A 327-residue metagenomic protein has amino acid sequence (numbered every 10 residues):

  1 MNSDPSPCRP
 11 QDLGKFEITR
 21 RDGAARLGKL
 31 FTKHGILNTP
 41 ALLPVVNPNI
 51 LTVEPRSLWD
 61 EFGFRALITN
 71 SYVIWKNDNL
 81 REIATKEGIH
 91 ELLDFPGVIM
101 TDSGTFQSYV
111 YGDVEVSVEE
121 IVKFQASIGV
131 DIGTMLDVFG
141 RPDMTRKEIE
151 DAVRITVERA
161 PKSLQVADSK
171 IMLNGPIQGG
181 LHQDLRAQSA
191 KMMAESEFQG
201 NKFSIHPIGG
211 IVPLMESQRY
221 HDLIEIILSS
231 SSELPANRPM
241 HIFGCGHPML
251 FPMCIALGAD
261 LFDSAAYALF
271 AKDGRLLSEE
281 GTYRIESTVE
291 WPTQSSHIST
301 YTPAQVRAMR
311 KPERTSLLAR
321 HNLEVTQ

Functional and structural regions predicted by a protein language model:
M1-D168, V306-R307, K311, L323: Non-catalytic, usually N-terminal nucleic-acid engagement modules in DNA/RNA processing proteins
N2, V166-P312, L317: Glycine-rich phosphate/ribose-binding loops and adjacent secondary-structure elements that form binding surfaces
T315, R320, E324-Q327: Long, ordered, amphipathic alpha-helical scaffolds
